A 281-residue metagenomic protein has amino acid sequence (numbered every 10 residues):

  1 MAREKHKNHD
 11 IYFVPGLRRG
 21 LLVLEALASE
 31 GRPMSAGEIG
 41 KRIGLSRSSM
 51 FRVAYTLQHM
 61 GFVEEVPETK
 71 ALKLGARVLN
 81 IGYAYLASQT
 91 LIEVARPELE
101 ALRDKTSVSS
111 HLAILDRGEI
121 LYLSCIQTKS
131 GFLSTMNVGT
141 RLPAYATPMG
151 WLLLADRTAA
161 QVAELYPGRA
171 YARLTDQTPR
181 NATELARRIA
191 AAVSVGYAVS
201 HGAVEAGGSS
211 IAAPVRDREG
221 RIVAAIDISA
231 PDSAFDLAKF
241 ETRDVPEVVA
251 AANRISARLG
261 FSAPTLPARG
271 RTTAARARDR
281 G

Functional and structural regions predicted by a protein language model:
A2-E93, N253-F261, A274, R278-G281: N-terminal helix-turn-helix
A2-R3, G131-V204, A274: Short, solvent-exposed recognition segments
R42, V94-K105, H111, A191 (+2 more regions): Amphipathic alpha-helical regulatory segments at dimerization interfaces that relay allosteric signals between sensory
E68-R169: Amphipathic alpha-helical effector-binding/dimerization core of metabolite-sensing transcriptional regulators
A206-G207, A224-G281: Juxtadomain coupling helices with adjacent low-complexity linkers
S209-A213: Short hydrophobic beta-strand micro-motif common in sensory/regulatory domains
V215-R218: Sensor-regulatory modules in signal-transduction proteins
